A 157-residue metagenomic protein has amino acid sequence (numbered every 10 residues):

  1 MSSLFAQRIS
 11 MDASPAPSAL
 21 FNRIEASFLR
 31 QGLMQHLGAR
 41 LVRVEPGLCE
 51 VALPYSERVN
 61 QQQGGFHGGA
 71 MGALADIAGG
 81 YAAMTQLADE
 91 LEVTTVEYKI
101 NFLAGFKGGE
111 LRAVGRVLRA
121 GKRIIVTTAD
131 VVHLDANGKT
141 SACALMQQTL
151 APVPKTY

Functional and structural regions predicted by a protein language model:
M1-A52: Non-catalytic linker/capping segments at the edges of enzyme domains
S3-S18, L87, G105-G108, R112-V114 (+1 more regions): HotDog/MaoC-like acyl-thioester-processing domains
L33, E45-G47, E92-T94, G109 (+2 more regions): Residue-level preference for beta-strand/loop junctions
Y55-S56, N60-L74: A conserved, well-ordered hydrophobic junction motif at loop->secondary-structure transitions
V59, Y81, P152-P154: Feature marks short, surface-exposed loop/turn motifs that line or immediately flank catalytic pockets and channel
G69-D89: Active-site helix/loop of acyl-thioester processing domains in fatty-acid/polyketide metabolism, spanning hotdog-fold
